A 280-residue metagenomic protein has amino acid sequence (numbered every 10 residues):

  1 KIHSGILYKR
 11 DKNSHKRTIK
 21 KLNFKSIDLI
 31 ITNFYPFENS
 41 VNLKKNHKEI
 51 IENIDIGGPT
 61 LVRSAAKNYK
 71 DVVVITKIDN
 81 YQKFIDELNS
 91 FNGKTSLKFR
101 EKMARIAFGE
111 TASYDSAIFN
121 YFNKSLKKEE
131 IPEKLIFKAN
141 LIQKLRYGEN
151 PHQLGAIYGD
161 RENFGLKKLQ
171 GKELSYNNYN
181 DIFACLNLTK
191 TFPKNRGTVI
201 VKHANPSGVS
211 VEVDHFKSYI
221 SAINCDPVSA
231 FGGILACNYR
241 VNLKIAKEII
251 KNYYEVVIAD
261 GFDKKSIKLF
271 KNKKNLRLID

Functional and structural regions predicted by a protein language model:
K1-F37, K134: Glycine-rich nucleotide/cofactor/substrate-binding loop typically near the N-terminus or early in the first domain
I2, S26, I50, N68 (+3 more regions): A generic structural signal for well-ordered coil/turn residues at beta-strand boundaries that shape enzyme active-site
L7, I30-Y35, I75-T76, G148 (+2 more regions): Short beta-strand segments
K9, P59-V62, E212, C237: Short, electropositive, low-hydrophobicity segments enriched in small/polar residues
L29-E52, I56-T95, L154, G159-K167: A short, charged helix-loop
K83-E87, F91, T95-D280: Active-site loops and adjacent core secondary-structure elements that bind or stabilize anionic groups
